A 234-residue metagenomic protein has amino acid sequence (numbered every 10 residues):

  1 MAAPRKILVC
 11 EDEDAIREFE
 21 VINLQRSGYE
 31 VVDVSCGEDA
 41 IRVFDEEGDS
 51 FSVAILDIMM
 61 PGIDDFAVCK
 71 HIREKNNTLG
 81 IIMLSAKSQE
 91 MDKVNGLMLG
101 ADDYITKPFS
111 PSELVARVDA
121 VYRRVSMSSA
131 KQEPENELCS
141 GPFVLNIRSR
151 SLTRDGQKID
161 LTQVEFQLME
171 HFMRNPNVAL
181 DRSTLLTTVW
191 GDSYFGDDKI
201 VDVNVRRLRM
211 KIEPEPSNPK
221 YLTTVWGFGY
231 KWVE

Functional and structural regions predicted by a protein language model:
R5-K6, A120-A179, S183: Short, Lys/Arg-enriched segments at the junction into DNA-binding effector domains of transcriptional regulators
L8, D33-V53: Acidic, metal-coordinating helix/loop segments flanking the phosphotransfer/catalytic sites of two-component signaling
E11: Conserved acidic carboxylate
E18-R26: Charged docking surfaces used in two-component/phosphorelay signaling
C36, D64-A67: Acidic catalytic/metal-coordinating carboxylates
I55-M59, K87: The short loop immediately C-terminal to the conserved phospho-acceptor aspartate in CheY-like receiver
K70, E74-C139: Basic, amphipathic DNA-recognition helix from helix-turn-helix-like DNA-binding domains
E135, D160, V205, R209-E234: DNA-binding patch around the recognition helix
